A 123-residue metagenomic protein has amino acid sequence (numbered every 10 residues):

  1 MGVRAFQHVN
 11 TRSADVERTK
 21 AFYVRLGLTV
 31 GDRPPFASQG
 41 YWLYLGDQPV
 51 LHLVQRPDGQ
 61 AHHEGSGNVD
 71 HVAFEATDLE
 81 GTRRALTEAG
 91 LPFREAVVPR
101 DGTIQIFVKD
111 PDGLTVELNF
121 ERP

Functional and structural regions predicted by a protein language model:
M1-E17, V69-V72, R122: N-terminal beta-strand motif that seeds the catalytic metal site of vicinal oxygen chelate
G2, R33-P35, R83-P123: Vicinal oxygen chelate
R12-V50: Core segments of cupin and vicinal oxygen chelate
S38-Q39, D58-H62, R94: A short, acidic/glycine-rich surface segment
G46-L51, D58-Q60, L79-G81: Short, charged/polar surface micro-motifs in flexible loops or helix N-caps
Q55-R56, E121: Residue-level structural signal for beta-strand termini and adjacent loop
G65, V69-L86: Mid-chain, well-packed structural core segment of small domains
